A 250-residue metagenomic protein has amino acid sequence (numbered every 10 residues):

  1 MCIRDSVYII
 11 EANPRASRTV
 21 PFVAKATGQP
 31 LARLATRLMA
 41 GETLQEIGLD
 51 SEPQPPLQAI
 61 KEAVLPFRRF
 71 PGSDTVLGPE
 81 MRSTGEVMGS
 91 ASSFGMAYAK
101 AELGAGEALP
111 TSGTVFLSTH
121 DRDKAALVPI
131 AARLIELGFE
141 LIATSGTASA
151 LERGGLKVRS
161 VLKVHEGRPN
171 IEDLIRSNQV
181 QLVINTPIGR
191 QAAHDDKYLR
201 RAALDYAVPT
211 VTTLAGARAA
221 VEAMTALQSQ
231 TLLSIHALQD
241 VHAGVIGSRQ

Functional and structural regions predicted by a protein language model:
R4-P110: ATP-dependent carboxylate activation and anion-phosphoryl transfer catalytic cores that bind Mg-ATP to form
R15, H120-R122, P187-Q191: Short glycine-rich anion-binding loops that position phosphate/pyrophosphate groups of nucleotides and phosphorylated
L103-V115, L134-E136, L174-V180: Glycine-rich phosphate/diphosphate-binding loops that line cofactor/substrate pockets in enzymes
F116, G138-L151: Short internal beta-strands
D121-R133, T147-A150: N-terminal active-site wall of soluble small-molecule enzyme domains
L162-K163, I171-Q250: Peripheral docking tails and interdomain loops at the edges of cofactor- or intermediate-handling domains
